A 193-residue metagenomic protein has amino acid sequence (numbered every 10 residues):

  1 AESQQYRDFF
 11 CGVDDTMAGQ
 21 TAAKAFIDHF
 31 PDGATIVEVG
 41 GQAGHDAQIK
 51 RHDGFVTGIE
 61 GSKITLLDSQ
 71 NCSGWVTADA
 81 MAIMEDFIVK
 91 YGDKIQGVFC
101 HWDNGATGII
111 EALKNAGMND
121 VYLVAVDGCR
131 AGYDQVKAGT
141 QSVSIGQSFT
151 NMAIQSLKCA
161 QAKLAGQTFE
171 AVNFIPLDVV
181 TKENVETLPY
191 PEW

Functional and structural regions predicted by a protein language model:
A1-W193: A residue-level marker of the well-folded mature domains of exported/periplasmic proteins
